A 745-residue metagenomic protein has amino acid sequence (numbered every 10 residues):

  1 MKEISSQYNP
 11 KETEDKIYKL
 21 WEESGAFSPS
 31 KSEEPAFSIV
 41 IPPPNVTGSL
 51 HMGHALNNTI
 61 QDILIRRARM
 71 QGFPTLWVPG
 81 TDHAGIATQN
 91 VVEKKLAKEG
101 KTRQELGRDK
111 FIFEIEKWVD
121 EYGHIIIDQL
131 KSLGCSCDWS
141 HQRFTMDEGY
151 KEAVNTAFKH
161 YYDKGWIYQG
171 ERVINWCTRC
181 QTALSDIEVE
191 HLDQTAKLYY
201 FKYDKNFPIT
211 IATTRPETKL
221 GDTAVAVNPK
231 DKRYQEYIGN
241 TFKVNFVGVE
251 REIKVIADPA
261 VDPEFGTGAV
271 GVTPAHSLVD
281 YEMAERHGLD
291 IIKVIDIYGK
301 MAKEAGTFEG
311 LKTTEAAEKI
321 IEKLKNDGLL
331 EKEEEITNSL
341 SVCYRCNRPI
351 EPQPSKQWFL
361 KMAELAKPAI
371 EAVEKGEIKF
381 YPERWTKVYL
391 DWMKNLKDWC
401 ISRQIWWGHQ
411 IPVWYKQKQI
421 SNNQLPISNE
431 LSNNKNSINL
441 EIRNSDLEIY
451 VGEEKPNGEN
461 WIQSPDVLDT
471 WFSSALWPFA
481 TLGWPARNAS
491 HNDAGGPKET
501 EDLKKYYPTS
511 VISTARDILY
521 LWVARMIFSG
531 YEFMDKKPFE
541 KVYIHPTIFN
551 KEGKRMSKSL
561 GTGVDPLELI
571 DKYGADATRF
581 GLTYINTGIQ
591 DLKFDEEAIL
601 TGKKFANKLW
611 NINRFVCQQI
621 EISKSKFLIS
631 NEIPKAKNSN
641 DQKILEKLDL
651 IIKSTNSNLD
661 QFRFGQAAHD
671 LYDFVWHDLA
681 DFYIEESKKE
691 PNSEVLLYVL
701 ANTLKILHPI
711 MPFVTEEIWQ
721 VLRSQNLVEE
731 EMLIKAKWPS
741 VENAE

Functional and structural regions predicted by a protein language model:
M1-S49, T75, E331, Y344 (+2 more regions): Non-catalytic terminal extensions that flank enzyme cores
K2, K16, L20-S24, E93-I209 (+10 more regions): Residue patterns forming the tRNA-binding/recognition surfaces of aminoacyl-tRNA synthetases and related DALR
E34-A36, P42-P43, L76-Q89, Q142-Y150 (+4 more regions): Short, solvent-exposed turn/loop segments enriched in Gly/Ser/Thr/Pro and often Arg
T59-L76, L278-L289, I321, I518-D535: Metal-dependent nuclease catalytic cores in nucleic-acid-processing enzymes, especially RNase H-like/related
P74, P216-Y298: Catalytic alpha/beta core of large soluble enzyme barrels
D82, T178, S185-E190, Y415 (+5 more regions): Acidic, turn-prone loop/beta-hairpin segments
P259-V261, H287-G299, I405-G408, P412-Q417 (+1 more regions): Alpha-helical recognition segments enriched in aromatics with Gly/Pro capping that present substrate-recognition
Q419-N433, N439, I622-K635: Arg/Gly-rich low-complexity intrinsically disordered repeat tracts
